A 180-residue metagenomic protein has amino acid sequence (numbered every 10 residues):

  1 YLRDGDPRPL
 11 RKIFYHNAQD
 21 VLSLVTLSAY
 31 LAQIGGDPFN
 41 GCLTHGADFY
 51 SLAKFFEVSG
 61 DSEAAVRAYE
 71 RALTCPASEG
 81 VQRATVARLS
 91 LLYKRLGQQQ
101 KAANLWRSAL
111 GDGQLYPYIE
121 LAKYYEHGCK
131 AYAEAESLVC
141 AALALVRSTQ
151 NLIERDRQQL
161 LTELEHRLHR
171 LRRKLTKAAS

Functional and structural regions predicted by a protein language model:
Y1-S180: DEDD superfamily 3′-5′ metal-dependent exonuclease/proofreading module
